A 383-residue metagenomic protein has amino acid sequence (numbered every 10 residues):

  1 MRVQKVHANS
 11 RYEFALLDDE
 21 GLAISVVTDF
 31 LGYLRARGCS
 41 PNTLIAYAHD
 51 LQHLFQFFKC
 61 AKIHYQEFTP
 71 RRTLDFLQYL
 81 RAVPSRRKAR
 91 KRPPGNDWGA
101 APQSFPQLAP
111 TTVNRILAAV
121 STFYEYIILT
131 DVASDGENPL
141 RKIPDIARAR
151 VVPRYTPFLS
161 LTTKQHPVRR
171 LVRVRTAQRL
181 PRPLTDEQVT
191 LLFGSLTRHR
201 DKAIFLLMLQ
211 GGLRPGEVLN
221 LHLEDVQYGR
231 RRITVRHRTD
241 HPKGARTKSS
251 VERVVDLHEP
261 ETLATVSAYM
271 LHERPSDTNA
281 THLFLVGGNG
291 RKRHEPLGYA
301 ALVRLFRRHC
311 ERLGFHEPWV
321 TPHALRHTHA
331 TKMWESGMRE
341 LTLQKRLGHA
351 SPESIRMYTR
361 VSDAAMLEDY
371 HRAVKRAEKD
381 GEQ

Functional and structural regions predicted by a protein language model:
V3, A373-Q383: C-terminal secondary-structure termini that scaffold catalytic or DNA-interacting sites
V27-N42, Q52-F158, L191-G194: N-terminal core-binding DNA-recognition domain of tyrosine recombinases/integrases
L129-S134, M208-R231, L341: Short, charged phosphate-coordinating catalytic segments
T176-P215, L219: Basic, Lys/Arg- and aromatic-enriched nucleic-acid-binding interface segment
V189, H258-E317: Active-site/catalytic core of tyrosine-dependent DNA strand-transfer enzymes
N220-A264: Conserved tyrosine-mediated DNA breakage-rejoining catalytic core shared by Y-recombinases
V303-K345: Short, basic (Lys/Arg/His-rich) helix/loop patches that form interaction surfaces in the mid-to-C-terminal regions
L347-R372: Catalytic-site neighborhood detector that most strongly recognizes the C-terminal catalytic loop/helix of tyrosine
